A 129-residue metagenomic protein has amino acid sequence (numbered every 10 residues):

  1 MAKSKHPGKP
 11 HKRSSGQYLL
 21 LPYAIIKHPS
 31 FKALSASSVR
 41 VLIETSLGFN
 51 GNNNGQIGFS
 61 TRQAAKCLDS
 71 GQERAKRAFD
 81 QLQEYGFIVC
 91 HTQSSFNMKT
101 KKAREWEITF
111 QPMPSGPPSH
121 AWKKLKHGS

Functional and structural regions predicted by a protein language model:
M1-R62, C67, Y85: Short recognition helix of helix-turn-helix/winged-helix DNA-binding domains
K3, R13-S14, D69, Q93-S94 (+2 more regions): Intrinsically disordered, low-complexity segments enriched in Ser/Pro/Gly/Ala and basic residues
G48-E105, Q111-P112: Winged helix-turn-helix DNA-binding recognition segment
R104-S129: Short, amphipathic alpha-helical interaction segments positioned at domain boundaries
